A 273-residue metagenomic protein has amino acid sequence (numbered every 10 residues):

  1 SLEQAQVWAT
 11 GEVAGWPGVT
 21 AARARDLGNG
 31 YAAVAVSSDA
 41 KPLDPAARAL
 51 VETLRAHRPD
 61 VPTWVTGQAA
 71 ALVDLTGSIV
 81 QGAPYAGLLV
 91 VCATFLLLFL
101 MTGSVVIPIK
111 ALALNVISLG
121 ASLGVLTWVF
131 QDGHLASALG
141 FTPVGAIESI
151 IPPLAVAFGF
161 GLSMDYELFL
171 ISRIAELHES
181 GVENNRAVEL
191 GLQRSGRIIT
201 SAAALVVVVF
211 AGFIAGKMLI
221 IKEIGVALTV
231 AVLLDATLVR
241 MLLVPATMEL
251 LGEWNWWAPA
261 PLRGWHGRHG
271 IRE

Functional and structural regions predicted by a protein language model:
S1-A136, I220: Structured non-transmembrane domains adjacent to transmembrane bundles in polytopic membrane proteins
A93-S104, I117, A121, G159-Y166 (+2 more regions): Hydrophobic alpha-helical membrane-associated segments
L97-L98, E176, G196-G252: Hydrophobic, glycine/alanine-rich multi-pass transmembrane helices and their short helix-loop junctions in large
S104-A113, D132-A155, A215-V230: Membrane-water interface of transmembrane alpha-helices in multipass transporters/channels
A157-L177, I199: Short helical (or helix-break) motifs at transmembrane helix termini and adjacent helical loops in multi-pass membrane
H178-T200: Helix-loop junctions and hydrophobic alpha-helical segments within the transmembrane domains of large membrane
A246-E273: Interfacial helix-loop-helix hairpins and adjacent transmembrane helices of multi-pass alpha-helical membrane proteins
